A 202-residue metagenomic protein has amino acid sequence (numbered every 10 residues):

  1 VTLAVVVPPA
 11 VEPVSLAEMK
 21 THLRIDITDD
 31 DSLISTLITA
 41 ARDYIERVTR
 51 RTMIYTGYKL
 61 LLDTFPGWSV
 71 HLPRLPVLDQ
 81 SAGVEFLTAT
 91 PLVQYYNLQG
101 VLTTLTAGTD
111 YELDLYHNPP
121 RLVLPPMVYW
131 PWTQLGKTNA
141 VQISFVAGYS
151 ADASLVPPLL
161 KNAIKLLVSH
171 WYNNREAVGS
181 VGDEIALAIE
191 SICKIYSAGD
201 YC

Functional and structural regions predicted by a protein language model:
V1-C202: Divalent metal-cofactor coordination and adjacent catalytic microenvironments
